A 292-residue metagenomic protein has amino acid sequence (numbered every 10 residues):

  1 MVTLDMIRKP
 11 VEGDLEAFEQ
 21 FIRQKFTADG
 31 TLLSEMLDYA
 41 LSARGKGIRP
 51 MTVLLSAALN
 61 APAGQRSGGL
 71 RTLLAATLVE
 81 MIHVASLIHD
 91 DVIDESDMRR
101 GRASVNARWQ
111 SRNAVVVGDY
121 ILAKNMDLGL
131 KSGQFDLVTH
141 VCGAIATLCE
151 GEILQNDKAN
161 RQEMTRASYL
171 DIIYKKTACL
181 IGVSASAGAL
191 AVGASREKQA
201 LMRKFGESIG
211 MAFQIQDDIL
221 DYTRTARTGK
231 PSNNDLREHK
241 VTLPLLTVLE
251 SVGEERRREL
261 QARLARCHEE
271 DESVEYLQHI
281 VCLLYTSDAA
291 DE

Functional and structural regions predicted by a protein language model:
M1-F21: N-terminal amphipathic/basic leader segments beginning at the initiator methionine
T3, G69, T165, R266-S273: A diffuse structural propensity rather than consistent per-protein peaks
M6, P10, A43, I172-K175 (+1 more regions): Short, surface-exposed alpha-helical recognition segments that flank or form part of ligand/macromolecule-binding
E16-A17, R23-R257: Mg2+-dependent prenyl diphosphate-binding active-site environment of isoprenoid biosynthetic enzymes
V252-R266, D271-H279, L283: Gly/Pro-rich interdomain helix-loop hinge
Y285-E292: Conserved small/polar residues in nucleotide/adenosyl-binding loops
